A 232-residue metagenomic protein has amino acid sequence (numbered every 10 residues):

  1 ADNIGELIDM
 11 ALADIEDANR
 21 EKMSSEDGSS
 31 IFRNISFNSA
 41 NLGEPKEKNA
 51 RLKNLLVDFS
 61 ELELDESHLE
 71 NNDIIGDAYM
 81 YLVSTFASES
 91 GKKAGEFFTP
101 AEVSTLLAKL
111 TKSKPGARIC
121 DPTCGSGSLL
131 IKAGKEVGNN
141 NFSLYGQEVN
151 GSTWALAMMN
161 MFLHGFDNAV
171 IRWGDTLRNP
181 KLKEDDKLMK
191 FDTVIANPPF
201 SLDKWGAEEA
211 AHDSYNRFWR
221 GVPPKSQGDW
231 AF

Functional and structural regions predicted by a protein language model:
A1-P115, R172-K181: Non-catalytic, mostly N-terminal accessory regions of nucleic-acid modification and defense proteins
N49, L188, S226-W230: Short, solvent-exposed loop/helix junctions and linker helices that flank or host conserved functional motifs
E89, N139, F218-W219: A short, mixed-charge helix-start or loop-turn motif at secondary-structure junctions
K93-A196, S201-H212: Conserved S-adenosyl-L-methionine
F200-A231: Mobile active-site "lid"/loop adjacent to the S-adenosyl-L-methionine
